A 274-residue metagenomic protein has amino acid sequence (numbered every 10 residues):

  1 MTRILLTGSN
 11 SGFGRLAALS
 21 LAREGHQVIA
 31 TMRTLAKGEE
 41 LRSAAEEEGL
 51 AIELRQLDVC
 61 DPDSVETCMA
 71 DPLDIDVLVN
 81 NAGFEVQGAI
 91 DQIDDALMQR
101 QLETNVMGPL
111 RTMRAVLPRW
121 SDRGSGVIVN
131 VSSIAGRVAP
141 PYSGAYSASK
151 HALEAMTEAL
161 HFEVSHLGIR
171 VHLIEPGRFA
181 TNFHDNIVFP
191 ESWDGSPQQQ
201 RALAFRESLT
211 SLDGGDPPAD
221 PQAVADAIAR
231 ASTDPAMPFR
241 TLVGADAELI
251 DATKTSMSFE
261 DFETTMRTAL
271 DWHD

Functional and structural regions predicted by a protein language model:
N10-G12: Conserved glycine-rich cofactor-binding loop
Q56-T67, D95: The beta1-alpha1 cofactor-binding region of Rossmann-like NAD(H)/NADP(H)-dependent oxidoreductases
A89-I90, L97-Q99: Substrate-binding pocket helix/loop in short-chain dehydrogenase/reductase
D91, V138-G144: Active-site loop immediately N-terminal to the catalytic Tyr-X3-Lys motif of short-chain dehydrogenase/reductase
M113, S149: Active-site helix of classical SDR
S133: Residue(s) in the substrate-gating loop at a strand-loop-helix junction that position the organic substrate next
H166-M237: SDR active-site lid
